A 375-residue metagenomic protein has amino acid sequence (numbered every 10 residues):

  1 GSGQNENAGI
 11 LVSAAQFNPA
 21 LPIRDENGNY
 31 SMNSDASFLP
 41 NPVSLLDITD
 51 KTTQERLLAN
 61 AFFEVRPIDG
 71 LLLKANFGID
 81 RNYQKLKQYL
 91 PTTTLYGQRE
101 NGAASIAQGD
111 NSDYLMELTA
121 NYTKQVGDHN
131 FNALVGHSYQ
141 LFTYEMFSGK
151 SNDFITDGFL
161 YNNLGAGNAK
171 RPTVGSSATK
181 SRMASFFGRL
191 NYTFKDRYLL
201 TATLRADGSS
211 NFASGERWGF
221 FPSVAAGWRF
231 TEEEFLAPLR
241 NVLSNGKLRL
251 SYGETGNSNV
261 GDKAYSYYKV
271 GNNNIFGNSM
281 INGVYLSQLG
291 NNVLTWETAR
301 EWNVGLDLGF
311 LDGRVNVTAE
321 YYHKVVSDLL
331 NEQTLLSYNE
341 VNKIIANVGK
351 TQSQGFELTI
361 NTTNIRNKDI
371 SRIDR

Functional and structural regions predicted by a protein language model:
G1-V12, S31-L90, R99-R375: Extracellular/periplasmic, surface-exposed regions of secreted and cell-surface proteins
Q16-R24: Phosphate-binding loop that captures ATP/GTP phosphates
R24-E26, Y30: Charged, amphipathic alpha-helical segments characteristic of ABC-type P-loop ATPases involved in chromosome
L95: Conserved catalytic cysteine-centered active-site region of acyl-thioester-dependent Claisen-condensing enzymes
